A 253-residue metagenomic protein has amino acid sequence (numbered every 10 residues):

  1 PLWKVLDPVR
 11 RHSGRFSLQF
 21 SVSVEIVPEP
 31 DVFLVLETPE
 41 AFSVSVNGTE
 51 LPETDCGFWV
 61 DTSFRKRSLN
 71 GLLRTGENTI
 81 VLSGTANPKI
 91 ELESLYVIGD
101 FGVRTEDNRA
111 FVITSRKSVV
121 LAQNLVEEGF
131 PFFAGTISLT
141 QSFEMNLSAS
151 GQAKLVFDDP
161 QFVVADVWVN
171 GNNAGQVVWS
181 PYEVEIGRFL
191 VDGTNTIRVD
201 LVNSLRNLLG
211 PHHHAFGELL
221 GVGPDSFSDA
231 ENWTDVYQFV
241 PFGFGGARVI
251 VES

Functional and structural regions predicted by a protein language model:
P1-R15, T38, P52-T62, R67-S142 (+3 more regions): An acidic-aromatic loop/edge-strand motif
S17-S21, T49: Soluble catalytic regions of membrane-associated enzymes that act on cell-envelope and secretory-pathway components
V22-V46, I80, F143-N170, I197-L201: Aromatic-lined ligand-binding clefts that engage carbohydrates, nucleic acids, or primary amines
V44-R67, V167-V184: Solvent-exposed beta-strand/loop surfaces of large extracellular or lumenal domains
N70, I186-G187: Hydrophobic core positions of the immunoglobulin-like beta-sandwich fold
